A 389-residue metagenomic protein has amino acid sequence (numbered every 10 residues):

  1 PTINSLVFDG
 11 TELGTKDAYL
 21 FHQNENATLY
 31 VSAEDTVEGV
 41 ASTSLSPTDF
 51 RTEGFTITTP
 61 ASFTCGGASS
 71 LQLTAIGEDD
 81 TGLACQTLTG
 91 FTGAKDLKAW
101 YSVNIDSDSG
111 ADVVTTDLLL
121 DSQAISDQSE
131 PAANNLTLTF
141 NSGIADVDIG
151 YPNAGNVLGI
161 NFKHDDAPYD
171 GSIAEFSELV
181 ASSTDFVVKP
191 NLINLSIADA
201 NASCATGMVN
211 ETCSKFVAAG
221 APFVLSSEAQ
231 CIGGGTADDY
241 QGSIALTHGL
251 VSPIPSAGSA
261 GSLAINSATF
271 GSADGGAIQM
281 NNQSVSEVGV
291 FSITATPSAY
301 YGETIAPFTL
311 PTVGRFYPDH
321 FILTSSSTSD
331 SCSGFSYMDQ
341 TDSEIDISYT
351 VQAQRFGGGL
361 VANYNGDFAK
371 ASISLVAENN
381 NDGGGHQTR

Functional and structural regions predicted by a protein language model:
P1-R389: Core sequence-specific DNA-binding domains of diverse transcription factors
